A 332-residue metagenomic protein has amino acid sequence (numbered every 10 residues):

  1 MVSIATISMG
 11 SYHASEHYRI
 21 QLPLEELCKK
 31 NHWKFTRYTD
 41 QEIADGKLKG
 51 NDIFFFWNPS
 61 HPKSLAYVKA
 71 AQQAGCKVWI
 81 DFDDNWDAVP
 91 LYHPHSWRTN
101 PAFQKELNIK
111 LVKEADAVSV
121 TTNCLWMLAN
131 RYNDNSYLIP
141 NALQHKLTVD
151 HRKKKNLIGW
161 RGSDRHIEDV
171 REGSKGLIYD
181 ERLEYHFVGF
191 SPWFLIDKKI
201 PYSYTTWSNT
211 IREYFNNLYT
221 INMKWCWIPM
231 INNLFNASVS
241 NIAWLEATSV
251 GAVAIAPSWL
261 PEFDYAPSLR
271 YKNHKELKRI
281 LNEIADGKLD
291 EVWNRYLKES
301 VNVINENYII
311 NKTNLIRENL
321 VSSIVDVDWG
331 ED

Functional and structural regions predicted by a protein language model:
M1-L65, G330-D332: N-terminal pre-catalytic "stem/leader" segment of glycosyltransferase-like enzymes
T6-P23, A142-T220, W244: Conserved catalytic-core segment of nucleotide-activated headgroup transferases in glycan assembly
A70, W86, R98-V118: Membrane-proximal helix-turn-helix segments that form the acceptor-binding/catalytic region of lipid-linked
A71-V89: Active-site proximal beta-strand in glycosyltransferases
E114-T148: Donor nucleotide-sugar binding/catalytic pocket of nucleotide-sugar-dependent glycosyltransferases
R165-E168, I211-S249, A256-P267: Nucleotide-sugar-dependent
F263-I284: Change "using UDP/GDP/dTDP sugars" to "using nucleotide sugars
K275, K288-W329: A charged, aromatic-enriched C-terminal amphipathic alpha-helix characteristic of glycosyltransferases across folds
